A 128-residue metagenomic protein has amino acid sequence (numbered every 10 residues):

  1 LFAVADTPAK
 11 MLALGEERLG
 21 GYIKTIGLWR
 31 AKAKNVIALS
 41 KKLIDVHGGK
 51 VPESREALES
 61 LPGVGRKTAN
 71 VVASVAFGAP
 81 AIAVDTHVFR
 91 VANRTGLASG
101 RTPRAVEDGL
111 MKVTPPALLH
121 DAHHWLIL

Functional and structural regions predicted by a protein language model:
L1-L128: Catalytic cores of DNA base-excision repair glycosylases
